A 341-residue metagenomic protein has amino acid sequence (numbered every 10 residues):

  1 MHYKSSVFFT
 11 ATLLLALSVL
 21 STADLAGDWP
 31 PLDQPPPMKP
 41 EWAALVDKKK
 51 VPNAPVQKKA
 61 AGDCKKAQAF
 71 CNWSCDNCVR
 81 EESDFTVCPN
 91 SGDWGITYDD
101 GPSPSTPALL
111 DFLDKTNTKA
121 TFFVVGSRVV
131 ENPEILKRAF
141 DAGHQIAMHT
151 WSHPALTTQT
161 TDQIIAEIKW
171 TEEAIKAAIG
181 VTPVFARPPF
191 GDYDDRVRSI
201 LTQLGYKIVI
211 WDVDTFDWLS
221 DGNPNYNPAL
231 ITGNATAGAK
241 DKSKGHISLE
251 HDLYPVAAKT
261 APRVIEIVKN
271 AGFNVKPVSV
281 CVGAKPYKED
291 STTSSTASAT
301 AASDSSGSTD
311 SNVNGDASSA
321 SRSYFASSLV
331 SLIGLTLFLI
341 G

Functional and structural regions predicted by a protein language model:
M1-T12, Y324-A326: Classical eukaryotic N-terminal signal peptides for Sec-dependent ER targeting/secretion, especially the positively
L13-P30, T336-G341: N-terminal signal peptide
P35-T158, Q163-P183, P255, G283: Active-site beta->alpha N-cap acidic-glycine motif
F85, V130, V256-V313: C-terminal domain-boundary segment and adjacent tail
V125-R128, W151-H153, D212-W218, N274 (+1 more regions): Short, acidic/turn-prone active-site loops that include or flank metal/cofactor- and phosphate-binding residues
E134, S152-V181, D192-K244, T260: Alpha-helical scaffold elements lining the catalytic groove of polysaccharide deacetylases
A317-G341: Cleavable C-terminal sorting propeptides in eukaryotic secreted/cell-surface proteins
